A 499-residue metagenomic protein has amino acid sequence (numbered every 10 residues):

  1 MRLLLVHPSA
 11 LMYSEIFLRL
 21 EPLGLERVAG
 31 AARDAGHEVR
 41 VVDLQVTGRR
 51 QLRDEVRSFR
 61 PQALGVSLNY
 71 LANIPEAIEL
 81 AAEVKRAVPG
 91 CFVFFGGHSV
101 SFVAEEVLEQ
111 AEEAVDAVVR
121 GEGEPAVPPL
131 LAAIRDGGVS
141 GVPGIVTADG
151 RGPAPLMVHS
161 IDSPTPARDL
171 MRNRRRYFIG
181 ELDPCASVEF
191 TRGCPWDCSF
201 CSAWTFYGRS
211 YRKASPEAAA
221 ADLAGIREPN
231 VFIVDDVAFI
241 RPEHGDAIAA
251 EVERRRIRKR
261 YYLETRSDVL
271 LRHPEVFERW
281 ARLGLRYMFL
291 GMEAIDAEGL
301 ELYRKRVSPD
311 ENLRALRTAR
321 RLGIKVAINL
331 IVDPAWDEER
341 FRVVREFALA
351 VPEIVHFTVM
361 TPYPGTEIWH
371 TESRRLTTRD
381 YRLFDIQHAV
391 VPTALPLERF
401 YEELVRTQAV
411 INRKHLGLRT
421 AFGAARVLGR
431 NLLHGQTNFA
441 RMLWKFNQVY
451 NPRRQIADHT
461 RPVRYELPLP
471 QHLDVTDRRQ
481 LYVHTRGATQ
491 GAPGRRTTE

Functional and structural regions predicted by a protein language model:
R2-L5, R53-V56, Q62, G90 (+5 more regions): Radical SAM enzyme core and accessory elements
L4, S9-M12, V142, V146-F190: N-terminal [4Fe-4S]-dependent radical SAM core
M12-E15, F102-A104, W196, E243 (+5 more regions): Flexible glycine/acidic-rich beta-alpha junction loops that bind and position SAM and/or redox cofactors in anaerobic
L18, G24, V28-M157, V359-T361 (+1 more regions): Glycine-rich beta-alpha loop elements in corrinoid/cobalamin-binding modules across cobalamin-dependent enzymes
L20, P166-L330, P334, E346: Radical SAM [4Fe-4S] cluster-binding motif and immediate context
R50-L52, V103, R272-V276, R340: Short acidic active-site motifs
E106-P125, F277-M288, V344-T358: Structural recognition of alpha->loop->beta junctions
I248-V252, E338-I354, H415: Short, electropositive alpha-helical surface patch
